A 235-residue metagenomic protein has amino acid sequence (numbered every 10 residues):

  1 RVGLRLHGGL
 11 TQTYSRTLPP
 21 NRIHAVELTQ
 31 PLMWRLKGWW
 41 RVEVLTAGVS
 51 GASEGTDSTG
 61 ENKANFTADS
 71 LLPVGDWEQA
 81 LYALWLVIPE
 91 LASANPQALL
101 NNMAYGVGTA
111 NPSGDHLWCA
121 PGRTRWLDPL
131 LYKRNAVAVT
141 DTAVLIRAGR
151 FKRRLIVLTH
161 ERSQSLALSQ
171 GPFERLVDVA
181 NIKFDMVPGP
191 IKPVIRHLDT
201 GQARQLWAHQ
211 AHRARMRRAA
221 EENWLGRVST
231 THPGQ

Functional and structural regions predicted by a protein language model:
R1-Q235: N-terminal basic, Ser/Thr-rich segments that initiate or prime the first beta/alpha elements at protein or domain
